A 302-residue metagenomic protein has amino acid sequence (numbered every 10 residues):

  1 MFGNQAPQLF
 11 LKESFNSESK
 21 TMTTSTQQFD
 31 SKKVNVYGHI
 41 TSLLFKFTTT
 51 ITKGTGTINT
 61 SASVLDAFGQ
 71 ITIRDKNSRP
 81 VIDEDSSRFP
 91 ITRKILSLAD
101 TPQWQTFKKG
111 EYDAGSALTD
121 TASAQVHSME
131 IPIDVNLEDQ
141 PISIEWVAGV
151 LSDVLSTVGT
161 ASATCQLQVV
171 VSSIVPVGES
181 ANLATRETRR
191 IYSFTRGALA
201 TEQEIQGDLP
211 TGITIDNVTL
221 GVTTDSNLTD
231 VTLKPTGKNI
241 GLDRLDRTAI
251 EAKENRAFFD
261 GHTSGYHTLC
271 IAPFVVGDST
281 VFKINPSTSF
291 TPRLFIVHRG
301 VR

Functional and structural regions predicted by a protein language model:
M1-R302: Beta-strand-centric surfaces of beta-sandwich/beta-rich domains
